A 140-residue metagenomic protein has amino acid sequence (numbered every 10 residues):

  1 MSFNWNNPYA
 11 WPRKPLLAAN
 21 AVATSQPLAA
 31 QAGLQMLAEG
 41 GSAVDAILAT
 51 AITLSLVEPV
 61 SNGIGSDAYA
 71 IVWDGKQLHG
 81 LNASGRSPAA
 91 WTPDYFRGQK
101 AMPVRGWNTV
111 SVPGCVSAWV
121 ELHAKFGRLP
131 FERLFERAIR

Functional and structural regions predicted by a protein language model:
M1-Q31, Q35, A43-R140: Noncatalytic scaffold domains of N-terminal-nucleophile
